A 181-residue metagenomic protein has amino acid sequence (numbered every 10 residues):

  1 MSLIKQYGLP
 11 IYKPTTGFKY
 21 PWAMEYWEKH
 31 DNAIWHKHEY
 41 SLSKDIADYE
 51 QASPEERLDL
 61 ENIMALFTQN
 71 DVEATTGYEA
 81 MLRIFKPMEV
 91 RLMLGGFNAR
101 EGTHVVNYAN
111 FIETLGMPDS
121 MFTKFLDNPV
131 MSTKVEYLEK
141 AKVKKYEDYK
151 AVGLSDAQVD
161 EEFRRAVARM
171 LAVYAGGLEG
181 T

Functional and structural regions predicted by a protein language model:
M1-T181: Non-heme di-metal
